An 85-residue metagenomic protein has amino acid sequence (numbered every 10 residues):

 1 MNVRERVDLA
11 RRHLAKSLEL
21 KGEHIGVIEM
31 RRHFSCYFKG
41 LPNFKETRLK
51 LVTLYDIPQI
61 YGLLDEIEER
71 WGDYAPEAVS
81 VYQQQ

Functional and structural regions predicted by a protein language model:
M1-Q85: Alpha/beta catalytic cores of nucleotide-metabolism and tRNA/nucleoside-modifying enzymes
